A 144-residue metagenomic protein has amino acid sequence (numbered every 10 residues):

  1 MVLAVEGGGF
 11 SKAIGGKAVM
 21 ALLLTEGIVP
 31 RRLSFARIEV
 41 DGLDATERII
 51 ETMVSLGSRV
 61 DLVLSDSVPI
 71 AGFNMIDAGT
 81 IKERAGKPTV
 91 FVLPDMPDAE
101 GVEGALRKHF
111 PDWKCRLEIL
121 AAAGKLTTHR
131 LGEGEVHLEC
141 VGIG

Functional and structural regions predicted by a protein language model:
M1-A13: Two-metal-ion RNase H-like nuclease active-site motif
V5, D61-S67, T89-L93: Short glycine-rich or small-residue beta-strand-to-loop segments that form or flank ligand, phosphate, metal/Fe-S
G8-S11, S67-I76, D95-D98, I143-G144: Gly/Ser/Thr-rich loops at beta-strand to alpha-helix junctions that form or flank small-molecule/cofactor-binding
G8-S11, T52-L56, P88, H109: Change "in soluble alpha/beta enzymes" to "in soluble alpha/beta proteins
K12-G16, L56-G57, E83, H129-R130: Solvent-exposed alpha-helices and their adjacent loops that cap or buttress functional pockets in soluble metabolic
G15-A71: A glycine-rich, hydrophobic loop/mini-helix early in the fold
D77-V136: Long, charge-dense
V136-G144: Extended, histidine- and acidic-residue-enriched regions that form the cofactor-binding/catalytic faces
